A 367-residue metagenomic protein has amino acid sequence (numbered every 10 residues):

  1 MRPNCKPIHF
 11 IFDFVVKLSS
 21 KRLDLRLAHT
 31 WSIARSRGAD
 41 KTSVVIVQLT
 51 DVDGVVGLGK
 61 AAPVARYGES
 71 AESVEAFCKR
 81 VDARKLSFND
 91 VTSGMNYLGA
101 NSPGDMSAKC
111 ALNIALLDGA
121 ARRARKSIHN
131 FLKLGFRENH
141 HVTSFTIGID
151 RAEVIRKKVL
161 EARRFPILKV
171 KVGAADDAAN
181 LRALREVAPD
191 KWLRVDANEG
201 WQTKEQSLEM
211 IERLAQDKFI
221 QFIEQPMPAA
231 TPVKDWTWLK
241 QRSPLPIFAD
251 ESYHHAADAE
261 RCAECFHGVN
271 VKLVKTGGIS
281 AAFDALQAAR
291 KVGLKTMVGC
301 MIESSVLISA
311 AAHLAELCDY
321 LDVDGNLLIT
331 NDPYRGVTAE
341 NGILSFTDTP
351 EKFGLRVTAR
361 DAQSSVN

Functional and structural regions predicted by a protein language model:
N4-R194, N198-Q202, L208, E212 (+2 more regions): N-terminal capping/lid subdomain adjacent to the active-site entrance of alpha/beta enzymes
A175-A315, T330-G342: Catalytic core of soluble alpha/beta enzymes
D319-D322: Short helix/strand-capping turn motifs
N326: Active-site cofactor/co-catalyst pockets and adjacent glycine-rich loops in catalytic enzymes
